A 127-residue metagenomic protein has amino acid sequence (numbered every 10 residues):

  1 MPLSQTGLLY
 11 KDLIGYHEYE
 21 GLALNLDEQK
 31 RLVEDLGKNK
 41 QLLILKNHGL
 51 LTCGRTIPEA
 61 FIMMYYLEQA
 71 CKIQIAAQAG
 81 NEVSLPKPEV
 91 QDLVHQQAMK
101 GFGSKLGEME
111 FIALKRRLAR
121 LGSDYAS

Functional and structural regions predicted by a protein language model:
M1-S127: Glycine-rich flexible loops
